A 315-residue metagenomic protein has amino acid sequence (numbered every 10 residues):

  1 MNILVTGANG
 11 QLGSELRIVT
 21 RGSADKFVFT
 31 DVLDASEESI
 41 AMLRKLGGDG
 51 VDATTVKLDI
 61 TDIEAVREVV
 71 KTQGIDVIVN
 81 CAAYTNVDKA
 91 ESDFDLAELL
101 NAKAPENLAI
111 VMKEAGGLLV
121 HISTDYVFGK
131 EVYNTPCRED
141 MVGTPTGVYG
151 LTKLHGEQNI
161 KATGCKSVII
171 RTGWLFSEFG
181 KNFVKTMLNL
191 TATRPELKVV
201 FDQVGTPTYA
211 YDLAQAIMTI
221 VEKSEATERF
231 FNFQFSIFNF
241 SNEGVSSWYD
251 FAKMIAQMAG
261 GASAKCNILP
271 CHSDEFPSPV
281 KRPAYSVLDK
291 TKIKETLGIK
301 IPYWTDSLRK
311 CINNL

Functional and structural regions predicted by a protein language model:
I3-G22: N-terminal Rossmann NAD(P)H-binding glycine-rich loop of SDR-like oxidoreductase domains
K45-D62: Rossmann-fold cofactor-recognition segment
K57-L100: NAD(P)H-binding glycine-rich loop region in Rossmannoid oxidoreductase-like domains and their noncatalytic homologs
L99, A104-N107, V127-I170, W174-L175: Catalytic helix-loop patch of NAD(P)-dependent Rossmann-fold dehydrogenases
Q158-T206, A210-T219: NAD(P)-dependent short-chain dehydrogenase/reductase
E178, Q203-A214, F240-M258, K310: Substrate-binding strand-loop-helix patch in Rossmann-like NAD(P)-dependent oxidoreductase/epimerase domains
K223-P279: Mid/C-terminal beta-alpha module of Rossmann-like enzyme folds, strongest in SDR-family dehydrogenases/epimerases
W304-L315: Amphipathic terminal alpha-helices
